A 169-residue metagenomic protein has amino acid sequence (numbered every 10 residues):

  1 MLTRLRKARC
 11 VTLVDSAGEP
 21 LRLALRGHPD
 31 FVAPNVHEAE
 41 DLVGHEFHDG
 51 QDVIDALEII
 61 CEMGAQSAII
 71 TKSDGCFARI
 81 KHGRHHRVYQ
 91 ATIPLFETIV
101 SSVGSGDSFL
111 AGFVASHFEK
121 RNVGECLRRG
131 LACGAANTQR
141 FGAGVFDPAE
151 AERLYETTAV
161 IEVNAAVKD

Functional and structural regions predicted by a protein language model:
M1-Q51: Conserved beta-alpha-beta core of the PfkB/ribokinase-like small-molecule kinase fold
R4-K7, R22, G50-D169: Conserved phosphate-binding/catalytic region of the ribokinase-like
